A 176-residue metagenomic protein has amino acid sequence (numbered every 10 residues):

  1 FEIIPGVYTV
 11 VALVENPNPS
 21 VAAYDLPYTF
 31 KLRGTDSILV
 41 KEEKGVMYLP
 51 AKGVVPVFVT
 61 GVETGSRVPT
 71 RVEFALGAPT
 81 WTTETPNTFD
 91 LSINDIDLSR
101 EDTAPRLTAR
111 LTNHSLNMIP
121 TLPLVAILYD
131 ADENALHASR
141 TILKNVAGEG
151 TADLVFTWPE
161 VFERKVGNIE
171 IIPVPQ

Functional and structural regions predicted by a protein language model:
I4, N16, L26, L49 (+5 more regions): Intrinsic-disorder/low-complexity coil detector
G6-N16, A22-P27, K31-T60, A135-K165: A cross-kingdom feature marking solvent-exposed beta-strand/loop segments within repeated, beta-rich binding/scaffold
G6-V21, W81-A138: Surface-exposed interaction/gating patches
V14, L32, L76, L111 (+1 more regions): Short beta-strand element of the conserved SAM-dependent methyltransferase core
V21-A23, R67-P69, N117-I119, R164: A cross-taxa feature marking solvent-exposed loop/turn segments within ectodomains of secreted and single-pass membrane
V46-M47, V54-T103, A138, V155-Q176: Terminal connector regions
R110-H114, M118-Q176: Extracytoplasmic/luminal low-complexity segments enriched in Pro/Gly and acidic/polar residues that act as flexible
